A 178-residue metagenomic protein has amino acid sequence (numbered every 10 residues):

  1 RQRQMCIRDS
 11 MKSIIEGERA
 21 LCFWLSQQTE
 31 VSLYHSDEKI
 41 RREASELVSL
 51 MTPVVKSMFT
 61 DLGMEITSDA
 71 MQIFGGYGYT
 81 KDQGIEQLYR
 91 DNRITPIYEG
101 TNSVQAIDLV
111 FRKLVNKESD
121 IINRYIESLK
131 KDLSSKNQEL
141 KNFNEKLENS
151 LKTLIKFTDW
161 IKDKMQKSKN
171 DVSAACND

Functional and structural regions predicted by a protein language model:
Q2-I7: Short, small-residue-biased leader/transition segments that mark boundaries at the very start of proteins
S10, I14-G17, V54, M58-E65 (+5 more regions): Charged, amphipathic alpha-helical oligomerization/scaffolding segments
I15-L33, G63-I66, A70, F74 (+5 more regions): A generic secondary-structure signal for well-formed alpha-helical elements
E16-K56, T158-N177: C-terminal helix-coil-helix/basic helical segment that borders enzyme active sites and/or dimer interfaces and provides
C22-W24, D37-E38, F74-Y77, K81-Q83 (+3 more regions): Short coil/turn segments at secondary-structure boundaries
W24, E46-R124: Alpha-helix capping/hinge segments and adjacent helical runs
V110-K113, K117-C176: Long, amphipathic alpha-helical stalk/connector segments used for oligomerization, subunit docking, or mechanical
